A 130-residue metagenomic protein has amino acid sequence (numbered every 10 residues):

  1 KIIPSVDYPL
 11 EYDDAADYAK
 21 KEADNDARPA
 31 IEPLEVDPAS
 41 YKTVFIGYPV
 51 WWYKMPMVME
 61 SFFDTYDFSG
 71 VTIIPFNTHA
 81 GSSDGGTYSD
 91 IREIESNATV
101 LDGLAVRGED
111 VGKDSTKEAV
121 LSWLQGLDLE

Functional and structural regions predicted by a protein language model:
K1-I46, Y53-M55, E60, D64 (+1 more regions): N-terminal beta1-alpha1-beta2 submodule of the flavodoxin-like/Rossmannoid cofactor-binding fold
P4-P9, V50-K54, H79-D84, V106-V111: Solvent-exposed loop/turn segments at secondary-structure junctions within structured extracellular/periplasmic domains
Y41, G70-V71, A98: Short, well-ordered alpha-helix to beta-strand connector turns
I46, I74-N77: Short catalytic-loop micro-motif centered on adjacent basic/acidic residues
P56-M59, G85-Y88, K113-K117: Conserved strand-to-helix beginnings and helix N-cap segments that scaffold or border functional pockets
D64-G70, E93-E95: Short, conserved loop/helix-junction motifs that constitute active-site signature segments in enzyme catalytic cores
G81-I94: Glycine-rich, charge-decorated loop segments at or immediately adjacent to ligand/cofactor-binding or catalytic sites
T99, L104-E130: Glycine-rich phosphate/pyrophosphate-binding loop and the adjoining helix
